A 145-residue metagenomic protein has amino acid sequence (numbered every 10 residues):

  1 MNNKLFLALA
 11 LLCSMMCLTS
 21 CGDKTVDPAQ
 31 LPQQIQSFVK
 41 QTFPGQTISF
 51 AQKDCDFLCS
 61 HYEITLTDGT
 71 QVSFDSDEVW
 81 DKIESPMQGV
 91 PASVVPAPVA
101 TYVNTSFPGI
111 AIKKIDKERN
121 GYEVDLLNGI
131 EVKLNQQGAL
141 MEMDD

Functional and structural regions predicted by a protein language model:
M1-A8: Bacterial N-terminal signal peptides that target proteins for export
M16-S20: C-terminal motif of bacterial Sec signal peptides marking the signal peptidase cleavage site
G22-K24: Bacterial signal peptide processing site
D27-I48, V90-A111: Short, non-transmembrane alpha-helical segments in secretory-pathway proteins
Q33, S37-K82: Post-signal-peptide N-terminal segment of Sec-exported extracytoplasmic proteins
Y62-I64, Y122-D125, E131: Conserved histidines in hydrophobic membrane contexts and catalytic metal-binding motifs
T70-S85, E131-M143: A short, surface-exposed beta-strand/turn
K113-E118: Residue-level detector of conserved, function-critical positions
